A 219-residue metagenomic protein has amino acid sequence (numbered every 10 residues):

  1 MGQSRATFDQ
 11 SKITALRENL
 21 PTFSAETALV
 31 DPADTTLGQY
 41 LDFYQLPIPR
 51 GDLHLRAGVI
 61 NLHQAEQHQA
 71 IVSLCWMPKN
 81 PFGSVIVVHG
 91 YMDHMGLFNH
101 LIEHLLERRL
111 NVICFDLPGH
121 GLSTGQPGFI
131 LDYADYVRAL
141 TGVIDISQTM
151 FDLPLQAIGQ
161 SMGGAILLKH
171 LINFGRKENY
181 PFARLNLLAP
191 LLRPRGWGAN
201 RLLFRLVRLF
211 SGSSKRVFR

Functional and structural regions predicted by a protein language model:
M1-A65, I71-W76: An N-terminal hydrophobic leader/cap segment in hydrolases
M77-S84: Proline/glycine-enriched tight loop/beta-turn segments at coil->beta junctions that connect or precede beta-strands
I86-G90: The conserved beta1-alpha1 loop
Y91-L97, G121-F151: Catalytic nucleophile-loop/oxyanion-hole region of alpha/beta-hydrolase and closely related hydrolase-like folds
I102-G125: Conserved alpha/beta-hydrolase
M150-S161: Alpha/beta-hydrolase fold nucleophile elbow
M162-R219: Alpha/beta-hydrolase-fold enzymes
